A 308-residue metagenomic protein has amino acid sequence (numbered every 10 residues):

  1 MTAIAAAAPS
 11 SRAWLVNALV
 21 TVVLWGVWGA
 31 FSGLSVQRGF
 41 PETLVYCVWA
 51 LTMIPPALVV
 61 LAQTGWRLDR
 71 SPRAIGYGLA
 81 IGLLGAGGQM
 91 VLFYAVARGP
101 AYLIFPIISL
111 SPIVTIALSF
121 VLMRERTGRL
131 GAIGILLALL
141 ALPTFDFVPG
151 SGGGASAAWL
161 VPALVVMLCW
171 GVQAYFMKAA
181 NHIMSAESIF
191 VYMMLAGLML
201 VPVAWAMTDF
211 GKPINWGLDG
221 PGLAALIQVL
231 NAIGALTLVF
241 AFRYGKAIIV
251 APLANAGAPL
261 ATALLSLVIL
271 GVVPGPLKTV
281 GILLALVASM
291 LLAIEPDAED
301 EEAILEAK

Functional and structural regions predicted by a protein language model:
M1-L19, I113-L168, L277, I282-K308: Juxtamembrane helix-loop boundary signature in multi-pass membrane transporters
I4, M53-S71, L142-G153, L198-D219 (+2 more regions): Membrane-interface helix-cap regions at the ends of transmembrane helices in multi-pass membrane proteins
A13-T21, W66-V91, A158-V166, P213-I233 (+2 more regions): Loop-to-transmembrane-helix transition segments
A18, V22-E42, I116, S151-D209 (+1 more regions): Transmembrane alpha-helical segments that form core, pore/gating elements of small-molecule transporters/exporters
V22, G26, A30, G82 (+8 more regions): Hydrophobic/small/kink-forming positions within alpha-helical transmembrane segments of polytopic membrane proteins
Q37-L44, V91-I107, H182-S188, T237-A254: Structural motif at transmembrane-helix junctions in multi-pass transporters
F40-G87, L137, C169-Q173, F190-D209 (+2 more regions): Transmembrane alpha-helices of multi-pass small-molecule transport proteins
C47-L51, Y94-M123, A247-L267: Specific alpha-helical transmembrane segments that line the substrate/conduction pathway and gating interfaces
